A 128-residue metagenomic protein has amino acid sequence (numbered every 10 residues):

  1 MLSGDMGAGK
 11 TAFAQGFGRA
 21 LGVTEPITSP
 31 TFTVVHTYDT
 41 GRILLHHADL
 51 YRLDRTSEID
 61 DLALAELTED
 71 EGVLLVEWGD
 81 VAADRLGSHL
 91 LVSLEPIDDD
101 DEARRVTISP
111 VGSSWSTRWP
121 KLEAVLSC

Functional and structural regions predicted by a protein language model:
M1, T33, T107: Conserved beta-strand segments that form the floor/walls of ligand-binding pockets within enzyme and binding domains
S3-D5: P-loop (Walker A) phosphate-binding loop of NTP-binding proteins
K10: Conserved lysine of the Walker
V23: Alpha-helical phosphate/pyrophosphate-handling elements in metalloenzyme active cores
P26, T31, T37-W78: Conserved nucleotide-sensing/catalytic segment adjacent to the nucleotide-binding pocket in NTP-handling enzymes
D54, A65-C128: Short phosphate-coordinating micro-motif centered on Lys-Gly-acidic
